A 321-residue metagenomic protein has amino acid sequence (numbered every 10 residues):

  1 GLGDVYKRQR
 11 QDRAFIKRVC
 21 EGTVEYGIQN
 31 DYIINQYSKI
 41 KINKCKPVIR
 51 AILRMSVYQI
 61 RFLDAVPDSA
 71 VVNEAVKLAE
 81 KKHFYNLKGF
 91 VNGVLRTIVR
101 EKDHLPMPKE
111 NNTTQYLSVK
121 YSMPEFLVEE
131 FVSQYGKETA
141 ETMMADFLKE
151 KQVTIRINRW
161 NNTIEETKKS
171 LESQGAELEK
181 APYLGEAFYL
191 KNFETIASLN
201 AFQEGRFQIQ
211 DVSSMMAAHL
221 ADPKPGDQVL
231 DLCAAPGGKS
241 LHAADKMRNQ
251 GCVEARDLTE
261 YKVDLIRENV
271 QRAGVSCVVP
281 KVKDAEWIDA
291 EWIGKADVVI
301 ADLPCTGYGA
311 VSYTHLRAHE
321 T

Functional and structural regions predicted by a protein language model:
G1-E320: S-adenosylmethionine
